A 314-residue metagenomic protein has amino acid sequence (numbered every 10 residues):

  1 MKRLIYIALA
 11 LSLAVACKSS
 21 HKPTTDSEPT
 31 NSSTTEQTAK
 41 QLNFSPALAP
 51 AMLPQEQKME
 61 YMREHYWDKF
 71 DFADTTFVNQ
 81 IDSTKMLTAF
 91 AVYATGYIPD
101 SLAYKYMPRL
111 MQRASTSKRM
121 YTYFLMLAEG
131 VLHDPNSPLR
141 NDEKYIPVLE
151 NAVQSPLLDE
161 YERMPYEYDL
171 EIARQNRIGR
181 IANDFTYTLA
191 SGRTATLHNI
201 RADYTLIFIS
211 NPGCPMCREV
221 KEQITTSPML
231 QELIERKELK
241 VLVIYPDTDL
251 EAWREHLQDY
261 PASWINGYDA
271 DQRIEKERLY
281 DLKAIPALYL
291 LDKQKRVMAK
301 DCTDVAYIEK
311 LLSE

Functional and structural regions predicted by a protein language model:
K2-A8: Sec-dependent signal peptide recognition, specifically the positively charged N-region followed immediately by
L13-A16: C-terminal motif of bacterial Sec signal peptides marking the signal peptidase cleavage site
S19-R193: Oxidative protein folding and maturation machinery
T188, I265-A270, D301-C302: Short acidic-hydrophobic, aromatic-tinged amphipathic segments that line or gate anion-handling sites
A195-T226, K240-L242: Short active-site neighborhood of thiol/selenol oxidoreductases, capturing the structured segment around
K221-Q258, Q272-K276: Structural microenvironment flanking redox-active thiols in thiol-disulfide oxidoreductases
L257-Y289, K293: Short, internal strand/loop/helix patches that form the active-site neighborhood or redox-interaction surface
L279, K283-E314: Non-catalytic, surface beta->alpha helical segment in thiol-disulfide oxidoreductase systems
